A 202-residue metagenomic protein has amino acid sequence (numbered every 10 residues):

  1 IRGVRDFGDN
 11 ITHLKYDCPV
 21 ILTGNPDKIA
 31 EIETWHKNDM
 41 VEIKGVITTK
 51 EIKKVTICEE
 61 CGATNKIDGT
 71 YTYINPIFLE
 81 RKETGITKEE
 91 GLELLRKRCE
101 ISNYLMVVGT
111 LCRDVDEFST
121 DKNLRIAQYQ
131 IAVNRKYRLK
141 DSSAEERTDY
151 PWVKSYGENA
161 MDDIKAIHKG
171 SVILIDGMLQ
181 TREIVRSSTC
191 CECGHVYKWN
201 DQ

Functional and structural regions predicted by a protein language model:
I1-Q202: Single-stranded nucleic acid-binding surfaces, predominantly the OB-fold ssDNA-binding core
